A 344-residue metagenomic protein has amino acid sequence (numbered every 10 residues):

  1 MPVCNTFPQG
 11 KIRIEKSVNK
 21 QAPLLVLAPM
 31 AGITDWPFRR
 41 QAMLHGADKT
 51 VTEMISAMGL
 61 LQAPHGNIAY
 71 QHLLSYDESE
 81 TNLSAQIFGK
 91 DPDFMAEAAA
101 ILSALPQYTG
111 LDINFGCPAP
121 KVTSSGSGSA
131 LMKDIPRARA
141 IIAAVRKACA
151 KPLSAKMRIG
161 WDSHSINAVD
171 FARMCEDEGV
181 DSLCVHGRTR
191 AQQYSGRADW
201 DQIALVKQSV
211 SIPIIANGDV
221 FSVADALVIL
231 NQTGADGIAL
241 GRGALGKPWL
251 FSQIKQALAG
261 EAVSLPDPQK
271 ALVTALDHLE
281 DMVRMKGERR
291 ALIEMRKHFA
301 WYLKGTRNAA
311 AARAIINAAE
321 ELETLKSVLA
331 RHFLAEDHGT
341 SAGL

Functional and structural regions predicted by a protein language model:
M1-E15, Q21, L25, A31 (+8 more regions): Alpha/beta catalytic cores of nucleotide-metabolism and tRNA/nucleoside-modifying enzymes
V3-Q21, M30-L105, T109: Glycine-rich, positively charged N-terminal anion/phosphate-binding segment
L25-P29, T50-T52, L83-I87, L111 (+4 more regions): Hydrophobic faces of well-ordered beta-strands that scaffold small-molecule active sites in alpha/beta enzyme cores
V26, M30, L83-Q86, G126-S129 (+4 more regions): Conserved short-loop catalytic and cofactor-binding motifs
P29, T50-V51, S56-A57, A69-Y70 (+6 more regions): Glycine-rich, flexible loop/turn motifs
M30-G32, I55-A57, F88-K90, G116-P118 (+4 more regions): Active-site beta-loop-alpha junctions enriched in small/polar residues
A96-S127, I135-I212: Alpha/beta enzyme core
D134-R137, I141, T274-A275, M295: Hydrophobic alpha-helical membrane-association signature
